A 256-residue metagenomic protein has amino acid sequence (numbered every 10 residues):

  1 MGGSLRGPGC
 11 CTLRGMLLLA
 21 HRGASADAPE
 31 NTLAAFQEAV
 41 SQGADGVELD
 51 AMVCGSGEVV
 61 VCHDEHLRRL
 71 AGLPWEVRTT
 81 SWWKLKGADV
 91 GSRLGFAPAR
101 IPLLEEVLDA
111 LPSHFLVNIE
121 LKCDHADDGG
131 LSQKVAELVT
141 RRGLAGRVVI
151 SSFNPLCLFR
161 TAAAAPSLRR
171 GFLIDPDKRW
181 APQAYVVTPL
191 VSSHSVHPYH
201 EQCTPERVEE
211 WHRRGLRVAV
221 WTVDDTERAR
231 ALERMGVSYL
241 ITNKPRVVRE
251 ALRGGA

Functional and structural regions predicted by a protein language model:
L5-A256: Phosphate-group recognition and catalysis centered on beta-loop-alpha active-site segments
